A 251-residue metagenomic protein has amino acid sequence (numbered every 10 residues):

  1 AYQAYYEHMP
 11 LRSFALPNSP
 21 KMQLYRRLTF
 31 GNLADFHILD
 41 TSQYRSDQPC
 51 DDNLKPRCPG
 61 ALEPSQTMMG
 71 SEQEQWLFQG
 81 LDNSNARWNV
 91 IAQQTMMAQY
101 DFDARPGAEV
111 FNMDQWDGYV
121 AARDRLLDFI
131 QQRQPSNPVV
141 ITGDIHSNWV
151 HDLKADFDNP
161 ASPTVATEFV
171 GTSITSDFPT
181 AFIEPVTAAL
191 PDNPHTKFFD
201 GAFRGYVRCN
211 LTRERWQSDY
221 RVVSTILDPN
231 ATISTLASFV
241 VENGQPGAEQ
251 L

Functional and structural regions predicted by a protein language model:
A1-L251: Metal-dependent phosphoester/phosphodiester hydrolase catalytic core
